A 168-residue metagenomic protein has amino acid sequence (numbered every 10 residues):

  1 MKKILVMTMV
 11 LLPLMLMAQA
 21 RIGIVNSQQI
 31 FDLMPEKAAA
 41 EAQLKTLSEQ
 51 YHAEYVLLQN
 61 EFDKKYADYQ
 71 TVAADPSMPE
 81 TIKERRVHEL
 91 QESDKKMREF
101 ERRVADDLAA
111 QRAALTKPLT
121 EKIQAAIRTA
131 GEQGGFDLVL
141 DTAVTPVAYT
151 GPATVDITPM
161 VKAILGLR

Functional and structural regions predicted by a protein language model:
I4-M15: Sec-dependent N-terminal signal peptides
Q19-R168: Amphipathic, charged alpha-helical segments and their helix-to-coil junctions in extracytoplasmic/peripheral assemblies
